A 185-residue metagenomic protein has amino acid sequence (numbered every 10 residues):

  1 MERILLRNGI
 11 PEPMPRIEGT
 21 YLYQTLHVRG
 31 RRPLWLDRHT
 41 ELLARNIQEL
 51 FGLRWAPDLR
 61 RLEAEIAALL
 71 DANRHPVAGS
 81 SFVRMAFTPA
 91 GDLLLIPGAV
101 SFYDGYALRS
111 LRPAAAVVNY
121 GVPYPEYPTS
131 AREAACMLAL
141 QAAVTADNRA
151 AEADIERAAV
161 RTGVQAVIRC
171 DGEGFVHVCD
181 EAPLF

Functional and structural regions predicted by a protein language model:
M1-A68, A72, T88-F185: Helix-start/capping segments and mature chain N-termini
A78-S80, V164: Short, high-confidence coil segments that cap the C-terminus of an alpha-helix and link into the following beta-strand
R84-A86: Dinucleotide-binding Rossmann-like beta1-alpha1 core, especially the glycine-rich loop that anchors the ADP
